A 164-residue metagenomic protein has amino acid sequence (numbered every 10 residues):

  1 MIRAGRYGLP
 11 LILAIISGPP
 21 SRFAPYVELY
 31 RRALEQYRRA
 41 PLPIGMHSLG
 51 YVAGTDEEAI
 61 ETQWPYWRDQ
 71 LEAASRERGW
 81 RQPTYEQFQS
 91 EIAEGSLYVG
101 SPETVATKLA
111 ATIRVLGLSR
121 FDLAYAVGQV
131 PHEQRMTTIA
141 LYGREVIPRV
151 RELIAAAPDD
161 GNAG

Functional and structural regions predicted by a protein language model:
M1-S17: A conserved active-site cap/scaffold subdomain adjacent to cofactor or substrate pockets
I12-A14, G45-H47, D122-A124: A cross-family glycoside hydrolase active-site/sugar-binding cleft signature
I15-G18, A124-R135: Glycine-rich, proline-tolerant flexible connector loops at the mouths of alpha/beta enzymes
P19-S119, R151-G164: An alpha-helical appendage that flanks or caps ligand/catalytic pockets
T55-E58, P131-L141: Short glycine/threonine-rich loop-to-helix capping motif typified by GTGT followed within a few residues by an Asp-Pro
P102, A106, M136-G143: Short, amphipathic alpha-helical "lid/cap" segments that border enzyme active or binding sites
A140-I154: Alpha-helix-loop-beta-strand connector modules within alpha/beta enzyme cores
